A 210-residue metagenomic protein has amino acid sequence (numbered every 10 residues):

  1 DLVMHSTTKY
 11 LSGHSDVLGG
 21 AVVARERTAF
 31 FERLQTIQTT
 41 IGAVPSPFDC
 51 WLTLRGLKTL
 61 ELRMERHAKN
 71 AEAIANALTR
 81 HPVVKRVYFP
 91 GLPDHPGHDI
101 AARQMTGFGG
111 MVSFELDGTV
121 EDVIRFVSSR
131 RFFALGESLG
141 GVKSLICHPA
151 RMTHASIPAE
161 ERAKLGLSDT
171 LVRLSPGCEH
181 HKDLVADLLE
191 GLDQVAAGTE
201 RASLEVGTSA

Functional and structural regions predicted by a protein language model:
D1-V83, Y88, G207: Conserved PLP-enzyme active-site core in the AAT-like
Y10-V17, S138-I146: FAD-binding core of FAD-dependent oxidoreductases, characterized by glycine-rich FAD pyrophosphate-binding loops
G13-H14, P45-P47, Q104-G107, K164-D169: Short, flexible turn/loop "capping" segments at secondary-structure junctions
V17, F108-G110, G140-V142, S168-T170: A generic structural signal for well-ordered coil/turn residues at beta-strand boundaries that shape enzyme active-site
G20-V22, V112, I146: Well-ordered beta-strand positions enriched in small/hydrophobic/aromatic, beta-favoring residues
L52-L62, G109-D117, R173-G177: Short, well-ordered beta-strand elements within core beta-sheets of diverse protein domains
R63, S128, S144-A210: PLP-dependent enzyme catalytic core of the Aspartate aminotransferase-like
E72-G140, I157-A163, A202-L204: Conserved small-domain helix->loop->beta segment predominantly found in fold-type I
